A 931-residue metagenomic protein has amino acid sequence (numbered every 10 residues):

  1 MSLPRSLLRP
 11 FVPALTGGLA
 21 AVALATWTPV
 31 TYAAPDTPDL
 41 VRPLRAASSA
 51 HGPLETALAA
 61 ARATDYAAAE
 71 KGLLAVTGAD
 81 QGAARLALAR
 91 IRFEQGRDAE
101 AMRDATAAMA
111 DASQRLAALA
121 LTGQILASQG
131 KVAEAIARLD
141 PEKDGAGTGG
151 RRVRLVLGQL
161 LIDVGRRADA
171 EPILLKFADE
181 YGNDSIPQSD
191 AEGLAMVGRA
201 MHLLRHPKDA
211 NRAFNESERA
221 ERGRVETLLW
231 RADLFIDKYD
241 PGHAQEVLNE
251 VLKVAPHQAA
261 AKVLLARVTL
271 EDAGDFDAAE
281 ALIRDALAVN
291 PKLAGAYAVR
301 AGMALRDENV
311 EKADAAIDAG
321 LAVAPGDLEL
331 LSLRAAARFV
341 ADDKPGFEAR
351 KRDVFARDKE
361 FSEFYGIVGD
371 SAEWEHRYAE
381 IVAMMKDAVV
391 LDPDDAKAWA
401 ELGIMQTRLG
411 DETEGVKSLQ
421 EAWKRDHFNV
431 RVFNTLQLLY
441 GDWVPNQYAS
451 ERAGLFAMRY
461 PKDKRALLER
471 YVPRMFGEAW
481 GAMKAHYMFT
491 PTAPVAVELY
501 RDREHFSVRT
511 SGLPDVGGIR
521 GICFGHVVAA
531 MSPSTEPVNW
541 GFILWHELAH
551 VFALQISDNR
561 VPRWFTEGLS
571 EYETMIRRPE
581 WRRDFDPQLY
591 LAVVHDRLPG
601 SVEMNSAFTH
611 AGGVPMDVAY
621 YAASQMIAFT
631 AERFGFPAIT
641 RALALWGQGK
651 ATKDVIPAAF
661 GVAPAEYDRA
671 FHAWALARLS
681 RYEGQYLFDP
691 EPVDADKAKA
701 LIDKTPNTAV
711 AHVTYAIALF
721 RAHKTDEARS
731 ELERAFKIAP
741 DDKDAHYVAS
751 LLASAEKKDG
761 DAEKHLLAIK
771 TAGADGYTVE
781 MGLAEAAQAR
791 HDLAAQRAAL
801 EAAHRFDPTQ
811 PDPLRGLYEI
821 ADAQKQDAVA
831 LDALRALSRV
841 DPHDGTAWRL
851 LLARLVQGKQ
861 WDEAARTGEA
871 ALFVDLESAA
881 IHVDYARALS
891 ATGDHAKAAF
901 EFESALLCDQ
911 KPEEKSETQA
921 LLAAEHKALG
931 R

Functional and structural regions predicted by a protein language model:
V30-A87, E94-A99, R103, A110 (+5 more regions): N-terminal leader/linker segments that initiate helical-solenoid repeat arrays
Y32-L44, L58, G326, L333 (+12 more regions): Beta/coil-rich, acidic/histidine-enriched accessory regions frequently appended to metallopeptidases
H51, A83, A117, R152 (+15 more regions): Start-of-helix register in tetratricopeptide repeats
T64-A68, Q95-D104, Q129-R138, G165-I173 (+15 more regions): Structural signature of tandem alpha-helical TPR/SEL1-like repeats, specifically the intra-repeat loop/turn
A75-G78, A107-A110, D144-G145, D179 (+14 more regions): Conserved structural position within tetratricopeptide repeats
A79-Q81, S113, G147-T148, G182 (+15 more regions): Short coil turns that delineate tetratricopeptide repeat
A87, L121, V156, M196 (+14 more regions): Canonical tetratricopeptide repeat
R138, G145, E246, K253 (+14 more regions): Juxtacatalytic substrate-recognition/specificity segment
